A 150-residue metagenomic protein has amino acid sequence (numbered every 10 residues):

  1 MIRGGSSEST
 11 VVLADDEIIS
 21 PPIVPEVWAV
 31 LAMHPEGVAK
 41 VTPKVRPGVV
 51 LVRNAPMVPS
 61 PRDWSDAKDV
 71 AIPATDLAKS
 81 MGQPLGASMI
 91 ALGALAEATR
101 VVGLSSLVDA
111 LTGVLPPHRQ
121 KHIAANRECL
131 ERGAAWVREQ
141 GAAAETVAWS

Functional and structural regions predicted by a protein language model:
M1-S150: Active-site cofactor/cluster-binding pocket
